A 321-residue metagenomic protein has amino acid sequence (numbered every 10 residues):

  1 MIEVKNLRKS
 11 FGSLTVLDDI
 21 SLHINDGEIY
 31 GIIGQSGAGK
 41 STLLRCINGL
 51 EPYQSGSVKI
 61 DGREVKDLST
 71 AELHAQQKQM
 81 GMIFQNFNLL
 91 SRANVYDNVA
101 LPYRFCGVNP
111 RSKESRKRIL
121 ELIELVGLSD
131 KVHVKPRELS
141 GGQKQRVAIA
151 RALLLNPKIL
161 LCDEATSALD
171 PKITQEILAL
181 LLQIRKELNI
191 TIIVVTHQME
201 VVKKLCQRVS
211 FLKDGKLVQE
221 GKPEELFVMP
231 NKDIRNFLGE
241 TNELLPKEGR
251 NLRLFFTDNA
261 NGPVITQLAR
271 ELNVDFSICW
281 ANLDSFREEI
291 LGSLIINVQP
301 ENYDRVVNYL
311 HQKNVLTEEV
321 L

Functional and structural regions predicted by a protein language model:
N48: Helix-to-loop junction immediately C-terminal to a conserved catalytic motif
R63-E64, A100, R104-G107, R111-D130: Conserved ABC ATPase "signature" region
V65-G81, F105, S112, L226-M229: ABC ATPase NBD coupling module
A93-L101: Short coil-to-helix segment of the ABC ATPase nucleotide-binding domain corresponding to the Q-loop/switch region
V134-R137, L155: Conserved signature/switch motifs of ABC ATPase nucleotide-binding domains
L160-D163: Catalytic Walker B motif of ABC-type/P-loop ATPase nucleotide-binding domains
